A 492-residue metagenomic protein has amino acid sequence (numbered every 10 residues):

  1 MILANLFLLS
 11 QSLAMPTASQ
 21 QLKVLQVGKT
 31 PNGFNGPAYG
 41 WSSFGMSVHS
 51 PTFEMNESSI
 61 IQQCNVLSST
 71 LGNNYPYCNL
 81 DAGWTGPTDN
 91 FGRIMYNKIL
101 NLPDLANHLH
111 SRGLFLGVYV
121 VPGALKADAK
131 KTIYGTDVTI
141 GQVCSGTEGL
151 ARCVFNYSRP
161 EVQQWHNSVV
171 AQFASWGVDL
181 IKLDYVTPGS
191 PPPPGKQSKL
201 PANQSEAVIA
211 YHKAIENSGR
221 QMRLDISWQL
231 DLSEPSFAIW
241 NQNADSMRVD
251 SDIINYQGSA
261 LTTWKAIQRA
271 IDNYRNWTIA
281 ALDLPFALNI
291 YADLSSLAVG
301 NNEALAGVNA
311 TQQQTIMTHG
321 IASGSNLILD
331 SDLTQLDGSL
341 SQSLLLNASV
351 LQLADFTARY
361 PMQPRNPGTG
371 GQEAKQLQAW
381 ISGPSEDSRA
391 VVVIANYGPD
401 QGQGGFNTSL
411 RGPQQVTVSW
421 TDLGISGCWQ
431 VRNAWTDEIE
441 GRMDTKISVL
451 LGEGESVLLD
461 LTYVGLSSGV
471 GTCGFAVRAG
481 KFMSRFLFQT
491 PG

Functional and structural regions predicted by a protein language model:
M1-T17: Fungal secretory targeting signals
Y39-E57, G86-L100, E148-Q164, D179 (+1 more regions): The substrate-binding groove and active-site-proximal loops of carbohydrate-active enzymes, especially glycoside
H49-Y134, P160-W165, E206: Aromatic- and glycine-enriched glycan-recognition loops and surfaces that form the carbohydrate-binding subsites
F91-K98, A124-G149, L200, S236-V249: Aromatic- and acidic-residue-enriched segments that line the glycan-binding/catalytic groove of carbohydrate-active
P122-W176, Y185: Active-site-adjacent "subsite" loops/lids of carbohydrate-active enzymes
R152, S158, N217-D332: Glycan-recognition surfaces
Q314, G320-D330, G370-L423: Carbohydrate-binding surface patches
G441-F488: C-terminal beta-strand-rich structural cap/linker in extracellular carbohydrate-active enzymes
